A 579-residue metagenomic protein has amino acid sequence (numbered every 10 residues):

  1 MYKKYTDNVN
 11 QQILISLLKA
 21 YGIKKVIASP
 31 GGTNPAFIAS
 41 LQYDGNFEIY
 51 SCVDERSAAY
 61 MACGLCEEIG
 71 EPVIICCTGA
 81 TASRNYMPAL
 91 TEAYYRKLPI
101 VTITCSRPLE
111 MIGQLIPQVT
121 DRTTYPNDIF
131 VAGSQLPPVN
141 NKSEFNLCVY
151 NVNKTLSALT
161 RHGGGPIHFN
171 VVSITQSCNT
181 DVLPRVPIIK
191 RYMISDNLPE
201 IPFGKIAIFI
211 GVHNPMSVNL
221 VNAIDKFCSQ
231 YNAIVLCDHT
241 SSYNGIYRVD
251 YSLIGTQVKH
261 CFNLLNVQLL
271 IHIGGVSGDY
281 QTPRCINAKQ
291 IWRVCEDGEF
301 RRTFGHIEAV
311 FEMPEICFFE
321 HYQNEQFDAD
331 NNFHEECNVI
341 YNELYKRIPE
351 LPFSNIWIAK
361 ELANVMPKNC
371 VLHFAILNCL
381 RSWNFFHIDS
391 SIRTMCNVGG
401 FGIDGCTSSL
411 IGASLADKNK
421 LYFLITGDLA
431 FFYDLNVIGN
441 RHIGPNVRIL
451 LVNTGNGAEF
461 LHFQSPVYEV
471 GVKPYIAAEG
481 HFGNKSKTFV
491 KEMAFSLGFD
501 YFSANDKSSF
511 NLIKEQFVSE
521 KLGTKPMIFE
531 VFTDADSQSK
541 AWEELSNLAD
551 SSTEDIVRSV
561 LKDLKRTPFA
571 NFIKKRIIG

Functional and structural regions predicted by a protein language model:
M1-Y5, I286-N378, A477, M493 (+2 more regions): Phosphate/pyrophosphate-binding active-site segments
T6-C76, A82-T91: N-terminal cofactor/phosphate-binding cores enriched in small/glycine residues, especially glycine-rich loops such as
Q11-I15, K19-G22, S29-T33, F37-Q42 (+3 more regions): Active-site diphosphate/adenylate-binding microenvironment
K25, E68-C77, S83, A93-I100 (+5 more regions): Structural signature of the thiamine diphosphate
S40-D44, M61-P72, M87-T102, F386 (+2 more regions): Alpha-helix C-terminal capping segments
N85, I210-V294, F300, D389-N419 (+3 more regions): Glycine-rich, anion-gripping cofactor-binding loops and their flanking helix/strand elements in enzyme active sites
I103, P108-I129, F385-G579: Thiamine diphosphate
T104-V152, C237-C337, R441-H442, G455: Glycine-rich, acidic loop regions that bind phosphate or pyrophosphate groups
